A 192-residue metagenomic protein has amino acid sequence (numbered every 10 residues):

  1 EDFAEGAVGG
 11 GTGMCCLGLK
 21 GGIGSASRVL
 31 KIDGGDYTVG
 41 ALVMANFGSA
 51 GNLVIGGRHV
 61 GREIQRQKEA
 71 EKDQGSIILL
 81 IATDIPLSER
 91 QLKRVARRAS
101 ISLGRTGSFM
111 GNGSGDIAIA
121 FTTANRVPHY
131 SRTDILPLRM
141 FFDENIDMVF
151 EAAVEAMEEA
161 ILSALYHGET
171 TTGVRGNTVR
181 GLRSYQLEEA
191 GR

Functional and structural regions predicted by a protein language model:
E1-R192: A structural signal for small-residue-enriched, beta-sheet-centric alpha/beta enzyme cores and oligomeric scaffold folds
